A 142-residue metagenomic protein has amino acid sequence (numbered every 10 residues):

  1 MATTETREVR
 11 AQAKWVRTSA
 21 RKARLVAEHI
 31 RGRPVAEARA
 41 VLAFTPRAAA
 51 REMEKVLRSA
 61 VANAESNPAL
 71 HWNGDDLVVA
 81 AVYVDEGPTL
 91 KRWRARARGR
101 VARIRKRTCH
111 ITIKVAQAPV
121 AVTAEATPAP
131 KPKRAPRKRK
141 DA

Functional and structural regions predicted by a protein language model:
M1-H29, R33-A142: Structured, basic alpha/beta domains of bacterial-type, RNA-associated proteins
